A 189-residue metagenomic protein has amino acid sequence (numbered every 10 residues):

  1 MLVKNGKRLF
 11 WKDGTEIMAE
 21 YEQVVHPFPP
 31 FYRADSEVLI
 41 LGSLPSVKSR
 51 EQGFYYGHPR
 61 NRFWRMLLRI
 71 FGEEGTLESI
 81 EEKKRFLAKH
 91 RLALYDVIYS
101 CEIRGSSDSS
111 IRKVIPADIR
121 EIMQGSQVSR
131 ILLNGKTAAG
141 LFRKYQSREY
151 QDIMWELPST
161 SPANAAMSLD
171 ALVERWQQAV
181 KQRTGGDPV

Functional and structural regions predicted by a protein language model:
V3-G6, F10-E37, P59, G105-R120 (+1 more regions): C-terminal capping/extension of enzyme domains
E37-V38, R130: Structural motif
L39-L41, V47-R50: Conserved active-site segments centered on acidic
S43, D96-Y99, S159: Short loop/turn segments at strand-loop or loop-helix junctions that form parts of catalytic or ligand-binding pockets
K48-S110: Short, surface-exposed acidic-centric catalytic microdomains
K89-T137: Internal catalytic-core helix/loop-beta-alpha segment that presents or stabilizes conserved functional determinants
A138-F142: Short, well-ordered alpha-helical microsegments
